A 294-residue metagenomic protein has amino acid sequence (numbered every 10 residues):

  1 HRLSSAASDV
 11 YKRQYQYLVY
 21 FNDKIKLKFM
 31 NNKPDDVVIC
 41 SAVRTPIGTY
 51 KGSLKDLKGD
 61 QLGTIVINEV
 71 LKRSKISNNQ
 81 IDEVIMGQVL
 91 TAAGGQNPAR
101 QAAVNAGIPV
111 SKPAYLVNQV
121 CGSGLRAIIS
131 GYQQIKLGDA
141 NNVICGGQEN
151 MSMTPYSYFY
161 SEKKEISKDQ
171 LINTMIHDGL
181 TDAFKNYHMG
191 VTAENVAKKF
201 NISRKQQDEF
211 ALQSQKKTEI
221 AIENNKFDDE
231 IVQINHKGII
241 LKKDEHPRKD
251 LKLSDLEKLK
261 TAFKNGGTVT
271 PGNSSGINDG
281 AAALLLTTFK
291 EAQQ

Functional and structural regions predicted by a protein language model:
H1-Q14: Single conserved hydrophobic/aromatic residue that forms the stacking wall/gate of nucleotide- or nucleobase-binding
Y15-Y20: Low-complexity, intrinsically disordered or signal/transmembrane-proximal segments
F29-G94, P98-A102, A106, V110-P113 (+4 more regions): Conserved active-site "lid/cap" helical segment
R44-T45, K55-I65, R73, Q206-Q293: N-terminal extracellular/periplasmic Venus flytrap/periplasmic-binding protein-like
N79-G87, P113-N118, V143-Q148, Q206-Q213 (+1 more regions): Beta-strand segments within the central parallel beta-sheet cores of soluble alpha/beta enzyme folds
Q88-N141, F184-H188, D250-G276: Conserved catalytic cysteine-centered active-site region of acyl-thioester-dependent Claisen-condensing enzymes
Q119-E149, A197-K226, A283-Q293: Active-site-proximal alpha-helical scaffold in enzymes
N142-N195: Flexible glycine-/small-residue-enriched beta->alpha junction loops that bind anionic phosphate/pyrophosphate groups
